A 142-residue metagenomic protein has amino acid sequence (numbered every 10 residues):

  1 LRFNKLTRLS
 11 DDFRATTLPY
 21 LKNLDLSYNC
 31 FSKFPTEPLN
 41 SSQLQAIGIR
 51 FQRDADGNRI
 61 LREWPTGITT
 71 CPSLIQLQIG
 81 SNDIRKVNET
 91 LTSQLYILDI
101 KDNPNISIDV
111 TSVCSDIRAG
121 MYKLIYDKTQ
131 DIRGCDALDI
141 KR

Functional and structural regions predicted by a protein language model:
L1-D11, L18, A55, I108: Short intrinsically disordered, low-complexity coil segments enriched in acidic
L1-N4, L26-N29, I49-Q52, N58-R59 (+2 more regions): Consensus "Asn ladder" position of solenoid repeat domains
R2, R14-T17, L39-S41, T70 (+2 more regions): C-terminal capping segment of individual leucine-rich repeats
L6, L21, F31, L44 (+6 more regions): Conserved hydrophobic position(s) of the canonical leucine-rich repeat
L9-R14, F31-E37, L61-G67, I84-T90 (+2 more regions): The feature encodes a structural signal of leucine-rich repeats
A15-K22, N40-Q45, T70-I75, K123: Surface-exposed loop/turn motifs in large extracellular/passenger domains
R85-R142: Leucine-rich solenoid repeat scaffolds
